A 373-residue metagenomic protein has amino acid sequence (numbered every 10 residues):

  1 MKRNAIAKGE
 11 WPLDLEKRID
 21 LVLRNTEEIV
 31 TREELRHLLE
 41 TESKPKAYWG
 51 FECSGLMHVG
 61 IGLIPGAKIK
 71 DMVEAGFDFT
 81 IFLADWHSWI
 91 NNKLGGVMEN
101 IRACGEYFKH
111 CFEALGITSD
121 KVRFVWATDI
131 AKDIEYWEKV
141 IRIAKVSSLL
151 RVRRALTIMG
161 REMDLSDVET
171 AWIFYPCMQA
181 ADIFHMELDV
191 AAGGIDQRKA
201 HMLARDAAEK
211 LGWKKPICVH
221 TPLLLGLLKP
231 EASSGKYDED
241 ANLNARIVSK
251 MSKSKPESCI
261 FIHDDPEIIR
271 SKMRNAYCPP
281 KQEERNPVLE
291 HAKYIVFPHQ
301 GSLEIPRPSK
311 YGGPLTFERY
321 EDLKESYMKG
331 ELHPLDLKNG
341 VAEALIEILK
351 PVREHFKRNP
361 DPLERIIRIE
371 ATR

Functional and structural regions predicted by a protein language model:
M1-E239, R285, Q300-R373: NTP-dependent nucleotidyl-transfer catalytic core
R246-E318: Internal helical hairpin/lid segments
